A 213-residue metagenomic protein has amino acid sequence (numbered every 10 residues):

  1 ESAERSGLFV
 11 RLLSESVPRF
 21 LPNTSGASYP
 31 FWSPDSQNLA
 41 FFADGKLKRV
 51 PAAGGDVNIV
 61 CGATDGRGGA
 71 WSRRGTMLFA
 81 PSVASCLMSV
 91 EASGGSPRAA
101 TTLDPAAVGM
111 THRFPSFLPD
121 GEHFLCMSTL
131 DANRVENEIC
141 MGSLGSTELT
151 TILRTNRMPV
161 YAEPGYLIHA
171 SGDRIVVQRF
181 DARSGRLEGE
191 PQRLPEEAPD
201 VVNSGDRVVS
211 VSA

Functional and structural regions predicted by a protein language model:
E1-A213: Acidic, proline/glycine-rich low-complexity intrinsically disordered segments
